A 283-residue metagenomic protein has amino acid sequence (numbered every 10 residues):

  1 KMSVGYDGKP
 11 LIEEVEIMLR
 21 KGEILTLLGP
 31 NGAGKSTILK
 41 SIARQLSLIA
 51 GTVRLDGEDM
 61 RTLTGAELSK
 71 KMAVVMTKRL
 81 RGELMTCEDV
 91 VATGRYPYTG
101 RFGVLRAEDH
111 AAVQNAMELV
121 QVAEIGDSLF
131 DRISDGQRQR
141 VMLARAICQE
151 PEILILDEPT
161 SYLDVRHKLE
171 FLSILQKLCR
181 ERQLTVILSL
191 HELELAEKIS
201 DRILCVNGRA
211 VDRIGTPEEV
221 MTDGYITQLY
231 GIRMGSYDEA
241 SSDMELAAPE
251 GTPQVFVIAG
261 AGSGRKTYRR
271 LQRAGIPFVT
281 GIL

Functional and structural regions predicted by a protein language model:
L28-P30: The feature captures the beta-strand-to-loop junction immediately N-terminal to the Walker
A43: Helix-to-loop junction immediately C-terminal to a conserved catalytic motif
G51-D59, L68: Conserved ABC transporter NBD signature motif
A92, A107-G126: Conserved ABC ATPase "signature" region
E150: Conserved catalytic motifs of ABC-family nucleotide-binding domains
L154-E158: Catalytic Walker B motif of ABC-type/P-loop ATPase nucleotide-binding domains
Y230-L283: ABC ATPase nucleotide-binding domains
